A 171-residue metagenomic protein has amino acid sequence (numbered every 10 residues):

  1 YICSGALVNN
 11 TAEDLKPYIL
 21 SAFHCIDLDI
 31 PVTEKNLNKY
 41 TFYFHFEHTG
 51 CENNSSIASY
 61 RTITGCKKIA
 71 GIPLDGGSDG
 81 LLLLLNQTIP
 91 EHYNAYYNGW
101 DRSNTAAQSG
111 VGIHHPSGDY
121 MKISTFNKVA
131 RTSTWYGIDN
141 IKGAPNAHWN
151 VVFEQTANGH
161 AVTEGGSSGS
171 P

Functional and structural regions predicted by a protein language model:
Y1-T156: Serine endopeptidase catalytic core focused on the charge-relay Asp
S4, G169-S170: Beta-propeller and closely related beta-sheet repeat lectin domains
T11, G165-S167: A short acidic Gly-Thr/Ser loop motif
A157-E164: Short pre-catalytic strand/loop immediately N-terminal to key active-site residues, enriched for Gly-Thr
